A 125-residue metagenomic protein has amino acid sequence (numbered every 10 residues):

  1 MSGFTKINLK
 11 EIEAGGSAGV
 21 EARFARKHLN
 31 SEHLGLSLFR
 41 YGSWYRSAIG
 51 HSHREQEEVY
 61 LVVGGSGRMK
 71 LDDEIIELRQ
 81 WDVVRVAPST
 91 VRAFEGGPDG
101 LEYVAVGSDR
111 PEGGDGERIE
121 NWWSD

Functional and structural regions predicted by a protein language model:
M1-L34, I49, G114-D125: A short, N-terminal "cap"/entry segment at the start of jelly-roll beta-barrel domains of the cupin/DSBH fold
N30-L34, G42-S47, S66, I75 (+1 more regions): Short, charged/polar surface micro-motifs in flexible loops or helix N-caps
L38-G42, S52-K70: Short, conserved beta-strand element in jelly-roll/cupin
I49, M69-K70, V86, R92-P98: Short beta-strand His + acidic residue motifs that chelate non-heme Fe in jelly-roll/DSBH and cupin folds
E55, E74, T90, D99-G100: A generic "binding-loop/recognition-motif" signal
V62-V63, K70-D72, E95, V104: Beta-strand residues in well-ordered beta-sheet regions across diverse protein folds
D73-P88: Short acidic-glycine-tyrosine-enriched beta hairpin
A93-D125: Double-stranded beta-helix
